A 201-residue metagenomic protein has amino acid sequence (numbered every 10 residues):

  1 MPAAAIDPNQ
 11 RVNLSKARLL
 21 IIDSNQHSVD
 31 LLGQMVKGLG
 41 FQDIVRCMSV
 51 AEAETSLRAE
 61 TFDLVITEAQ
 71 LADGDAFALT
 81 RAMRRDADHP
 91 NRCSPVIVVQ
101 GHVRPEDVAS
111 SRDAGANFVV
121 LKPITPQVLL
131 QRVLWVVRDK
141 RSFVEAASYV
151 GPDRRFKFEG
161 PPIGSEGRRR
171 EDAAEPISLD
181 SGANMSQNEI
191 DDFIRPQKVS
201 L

Functional and structural regions predicted by a protein language model:
V12, R138-L201: CheY-like receiver
L20, P90-E106: A short, hydrophobic beta-strand element within the central beta-sheet of small alpha/beta folds
Q26-V50: Two-component/phosphorelay signaling modules centered on CheY-like receiver
G33-Q34, A78, V103-F118, V144 (+1 more regions): Alpha4 helix (beta4-alpha4-beta5 surface) of REC/receiver domains from two-component response regulators
R46-L64, E68: Acidic, metal-coordinating helix/loop segments flanking the phosphotransfer/catalytic sites of two-component signaling
E68-Q70, Q100: Active-site residues of response regulator receiver
Q70, D75-N91: Short amphipathic alpha-helix used as the core "switch/output" element in two-component signaling
I124-V133, V137, R141, E145-A146: C-terminal output helix
